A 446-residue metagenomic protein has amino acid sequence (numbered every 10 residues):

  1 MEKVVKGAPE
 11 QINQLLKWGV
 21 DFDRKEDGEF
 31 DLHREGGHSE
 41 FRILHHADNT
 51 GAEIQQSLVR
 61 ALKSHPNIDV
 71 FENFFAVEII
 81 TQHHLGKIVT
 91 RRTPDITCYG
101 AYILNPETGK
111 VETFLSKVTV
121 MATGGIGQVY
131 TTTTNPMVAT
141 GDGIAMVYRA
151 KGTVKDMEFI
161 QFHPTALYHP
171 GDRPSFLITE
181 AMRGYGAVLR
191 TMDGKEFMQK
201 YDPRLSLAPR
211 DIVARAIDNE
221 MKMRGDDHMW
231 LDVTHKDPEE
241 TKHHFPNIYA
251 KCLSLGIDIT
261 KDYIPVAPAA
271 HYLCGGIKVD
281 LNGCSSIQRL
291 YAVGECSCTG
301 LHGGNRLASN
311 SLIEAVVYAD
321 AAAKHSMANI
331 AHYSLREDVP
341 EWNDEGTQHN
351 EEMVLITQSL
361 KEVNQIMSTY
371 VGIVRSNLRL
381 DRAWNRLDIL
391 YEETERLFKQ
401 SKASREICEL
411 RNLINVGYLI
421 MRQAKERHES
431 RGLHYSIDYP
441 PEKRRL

Functional and structural regions predicted by a protein language model:
M1-F22, R149-I160: Conserved FAD-binding subdomain of flavin-dependent enzymes
M1-K6, R42-R60, F71, T133-G141 (+3 more regions): Short beta-strand to alpha-helix junction loop
Q14, V20-F41, R190-S206, I217-E220 (+3 more regions): Glycine- and aromatic-enriched mobile tails/lids
Q14-K110, L115, A122, A166-H169: Conserved redox-cofactor binding core of oxidoreductases
H46-N49, V111, Y130-V138, R173-L177 (+4 more regions): Alpha-helix capping and helix-loop boundary segments enriched in small/acidic/polar residues
E78-T108, T113, I257-L301: FAD-site-proximal beta/loop scaffold in flavoenzymes
M121-T133: Flavin (primarily FAD) binding-site architecture
M146, G152-I264, V316, H325 (+1 more regions): An anion/pyrophosphate-binding glycine-rich loop and adjacent beta-alpha core in soluble alpha-beta enzymes
